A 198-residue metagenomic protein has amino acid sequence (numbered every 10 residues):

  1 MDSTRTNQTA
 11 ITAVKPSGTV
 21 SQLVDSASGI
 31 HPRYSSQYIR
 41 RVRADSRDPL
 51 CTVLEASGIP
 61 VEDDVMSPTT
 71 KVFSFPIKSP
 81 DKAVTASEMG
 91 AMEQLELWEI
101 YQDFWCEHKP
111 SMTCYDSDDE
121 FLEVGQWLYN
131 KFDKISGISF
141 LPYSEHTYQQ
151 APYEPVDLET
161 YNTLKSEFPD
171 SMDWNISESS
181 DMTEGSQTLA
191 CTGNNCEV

Functional and structural regions predicted by a protein language model:
M1-T12: Gly/Pro-rich turn-and-neighbor structural signature
S3-T4, P16, V24-G185: Catalytic alpha/beta core of large soluble enzyme barrels
K15-S17, N195: Generic hydrophobic/packing signal
M182-V198: Short acidic, low-complexity intrinsically disordered linear motifs used for protein-protein interactions
